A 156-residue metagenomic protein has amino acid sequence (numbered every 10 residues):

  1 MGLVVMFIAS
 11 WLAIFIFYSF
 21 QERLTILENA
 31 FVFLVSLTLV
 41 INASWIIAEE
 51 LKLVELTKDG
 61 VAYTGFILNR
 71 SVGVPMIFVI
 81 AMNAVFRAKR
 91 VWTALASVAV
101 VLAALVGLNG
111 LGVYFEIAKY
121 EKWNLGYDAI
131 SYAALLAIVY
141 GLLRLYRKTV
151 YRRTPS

Functional and structural regions predicted by a protein language model:
M1-S156: Aromatic-rich, lipid-facing transmembrane alpha helices and their immediate juxtamembrane interface loops in integral
